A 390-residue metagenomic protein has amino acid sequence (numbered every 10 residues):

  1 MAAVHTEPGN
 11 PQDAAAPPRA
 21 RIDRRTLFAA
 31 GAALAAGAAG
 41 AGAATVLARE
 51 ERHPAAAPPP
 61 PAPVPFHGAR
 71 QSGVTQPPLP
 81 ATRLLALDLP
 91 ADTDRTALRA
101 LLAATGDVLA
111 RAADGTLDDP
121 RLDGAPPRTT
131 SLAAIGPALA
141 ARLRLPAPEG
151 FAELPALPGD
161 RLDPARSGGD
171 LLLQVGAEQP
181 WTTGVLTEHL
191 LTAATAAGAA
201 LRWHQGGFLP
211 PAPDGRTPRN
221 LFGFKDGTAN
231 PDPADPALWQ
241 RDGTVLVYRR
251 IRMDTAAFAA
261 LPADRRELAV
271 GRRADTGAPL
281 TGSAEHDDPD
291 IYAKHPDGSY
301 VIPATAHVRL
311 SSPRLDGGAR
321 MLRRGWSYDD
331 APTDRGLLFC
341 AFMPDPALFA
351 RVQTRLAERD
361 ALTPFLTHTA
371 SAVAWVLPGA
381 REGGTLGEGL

Functional and structural regions predicted by a protein language model:
M1-A20: Actinobacteria-biased recognition of intrinsically disordered, low-complexity terminal regions
A3-H5, R21, T26-R49, H53-L390: Long, histidine/aromatic-enriched segments associated with O2/redox biology
